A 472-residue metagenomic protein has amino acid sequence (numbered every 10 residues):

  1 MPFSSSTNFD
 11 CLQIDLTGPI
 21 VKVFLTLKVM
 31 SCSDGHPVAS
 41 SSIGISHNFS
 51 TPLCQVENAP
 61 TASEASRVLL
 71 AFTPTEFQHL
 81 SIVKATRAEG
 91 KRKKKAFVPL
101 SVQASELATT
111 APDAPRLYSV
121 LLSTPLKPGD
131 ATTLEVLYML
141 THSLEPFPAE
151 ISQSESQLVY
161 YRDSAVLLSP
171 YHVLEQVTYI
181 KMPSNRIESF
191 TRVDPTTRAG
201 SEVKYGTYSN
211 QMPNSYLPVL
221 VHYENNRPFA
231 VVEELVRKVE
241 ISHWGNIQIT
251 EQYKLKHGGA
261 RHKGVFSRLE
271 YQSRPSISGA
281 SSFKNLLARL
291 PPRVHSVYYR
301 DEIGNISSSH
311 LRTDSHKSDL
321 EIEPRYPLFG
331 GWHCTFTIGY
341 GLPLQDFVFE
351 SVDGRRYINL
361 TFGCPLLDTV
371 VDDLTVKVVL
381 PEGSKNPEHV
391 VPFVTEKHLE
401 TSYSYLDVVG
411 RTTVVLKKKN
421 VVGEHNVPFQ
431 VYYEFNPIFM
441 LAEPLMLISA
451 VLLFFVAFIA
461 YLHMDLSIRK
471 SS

Functional and structural regions predicted by a protein language model:
M1-S472: Lumenal/extracellular ectodomains and adaptor appendage modules of the eukaryotic vesicle/secretory system
